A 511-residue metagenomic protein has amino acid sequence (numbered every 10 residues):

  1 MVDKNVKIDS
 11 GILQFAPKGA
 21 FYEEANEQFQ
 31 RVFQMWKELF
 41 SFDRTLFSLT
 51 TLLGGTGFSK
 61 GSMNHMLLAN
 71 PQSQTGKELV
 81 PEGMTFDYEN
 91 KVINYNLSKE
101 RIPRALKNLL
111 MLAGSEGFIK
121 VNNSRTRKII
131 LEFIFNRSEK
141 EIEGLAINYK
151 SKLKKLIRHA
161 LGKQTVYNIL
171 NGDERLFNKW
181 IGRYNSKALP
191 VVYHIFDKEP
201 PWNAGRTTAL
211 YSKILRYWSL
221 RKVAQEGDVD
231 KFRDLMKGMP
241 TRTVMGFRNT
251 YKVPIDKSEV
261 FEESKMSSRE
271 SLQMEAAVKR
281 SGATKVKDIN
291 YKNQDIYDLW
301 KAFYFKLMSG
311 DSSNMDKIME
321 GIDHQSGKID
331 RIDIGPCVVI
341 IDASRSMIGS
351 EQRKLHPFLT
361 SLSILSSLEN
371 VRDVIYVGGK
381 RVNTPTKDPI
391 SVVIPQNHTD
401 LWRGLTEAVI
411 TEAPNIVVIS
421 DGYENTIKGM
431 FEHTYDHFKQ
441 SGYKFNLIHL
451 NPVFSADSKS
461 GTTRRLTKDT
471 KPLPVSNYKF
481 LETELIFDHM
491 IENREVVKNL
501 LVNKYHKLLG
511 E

Functional and structural regions predicted by a protein language model:
V2-V339, A343-E351, Y376-E511: Long lumenal/extracellular ectodomains of secretory and single-pass membrane proteins
E351-L359: Glycine- and acidic-residue-enriched helix-capping/strand-helix junction motifs
F358-Y376: An active-site-proximal "capping" alpha-helix that borders the catalytic cofactor pocket
